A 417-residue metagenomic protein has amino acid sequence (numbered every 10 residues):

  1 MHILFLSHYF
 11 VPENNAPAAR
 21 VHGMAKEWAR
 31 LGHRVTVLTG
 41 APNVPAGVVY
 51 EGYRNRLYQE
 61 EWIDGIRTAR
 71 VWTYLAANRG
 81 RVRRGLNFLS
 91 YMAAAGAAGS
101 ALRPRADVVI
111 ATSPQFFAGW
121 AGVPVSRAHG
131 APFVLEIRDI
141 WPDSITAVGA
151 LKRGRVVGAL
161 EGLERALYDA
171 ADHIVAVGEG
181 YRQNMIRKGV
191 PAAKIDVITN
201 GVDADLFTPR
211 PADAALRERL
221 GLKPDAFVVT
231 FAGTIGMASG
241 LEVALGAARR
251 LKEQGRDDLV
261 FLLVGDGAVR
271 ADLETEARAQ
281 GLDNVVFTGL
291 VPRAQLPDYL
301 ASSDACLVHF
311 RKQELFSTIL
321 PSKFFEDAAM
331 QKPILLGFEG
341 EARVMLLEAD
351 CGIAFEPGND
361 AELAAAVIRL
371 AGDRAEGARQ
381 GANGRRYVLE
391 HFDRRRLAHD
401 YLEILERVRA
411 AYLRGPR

Functional and structural regions predicted by a protein language model:
M1-D64, L413, R417: N-terminal subdomain of nucleotide-sugar transferases
L4, K223-R249: Conserved donor-binding/catalytic core segment of Leloir-type glycosyltransferases
A41, G180, G201: Carbohydrate-associated surface elements
E51-Y58, T208-L222: A short helix/loop element that forms part of the nucleotide-sugar donor recognition site in Leloir-type
D172, L300-S317, K332: Acidic donor-binding loop of glycosyltransferase active sites
V264-G265, R270-D298: Nucleotide-activated donor-binding/catalytic signature segment of Leloir-type glycosyltransferases, i.e., the conserved
E348-A349, I353-D360, R369-A375: Conserved acidic donor-binding segment of nucleotide-sugar-dependent glycosyltransferases
E362, R369, E376-E390: A short, well-ordered alpha-helix in the C-terminal region of glycosyltransferases
